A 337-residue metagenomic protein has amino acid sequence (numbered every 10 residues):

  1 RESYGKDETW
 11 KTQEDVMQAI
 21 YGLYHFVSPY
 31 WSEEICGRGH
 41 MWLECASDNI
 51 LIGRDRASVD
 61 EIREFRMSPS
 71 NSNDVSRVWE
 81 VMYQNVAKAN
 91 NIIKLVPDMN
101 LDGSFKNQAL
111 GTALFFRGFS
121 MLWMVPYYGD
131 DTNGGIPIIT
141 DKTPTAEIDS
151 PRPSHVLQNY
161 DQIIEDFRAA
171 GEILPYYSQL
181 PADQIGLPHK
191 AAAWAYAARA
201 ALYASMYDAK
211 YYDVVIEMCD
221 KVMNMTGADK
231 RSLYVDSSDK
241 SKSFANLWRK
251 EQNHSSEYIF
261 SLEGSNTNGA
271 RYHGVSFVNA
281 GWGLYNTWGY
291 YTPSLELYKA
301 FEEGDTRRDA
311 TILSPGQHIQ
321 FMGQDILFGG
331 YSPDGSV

Functional and structural regions predicted by a protein language model:
R1, P137-T140, P175, Q179: Proline-rich low-complexity regions
R1-S58, G129-I136, Y160, R168-A169 (+1 more regions): An aromatic- and glycine-enriched ligand-binding surface/loop that stacks and positions planar moieties
M17, Y21, H25-W31, D55-Y128 (+3 more regions): Conserved, well-structured interaction surfaces
Q84-A87, G134-I138: Short coil-to-beta-strand
T112-L114, I138, A193: Extended hydrophobic secondary-structure segments that form protein cores and membrane-embedded regions
I138-S150: Aromatic- and acidic-residue-enriched carbohydrate-binding clefts of CAZyme catalytic domains
